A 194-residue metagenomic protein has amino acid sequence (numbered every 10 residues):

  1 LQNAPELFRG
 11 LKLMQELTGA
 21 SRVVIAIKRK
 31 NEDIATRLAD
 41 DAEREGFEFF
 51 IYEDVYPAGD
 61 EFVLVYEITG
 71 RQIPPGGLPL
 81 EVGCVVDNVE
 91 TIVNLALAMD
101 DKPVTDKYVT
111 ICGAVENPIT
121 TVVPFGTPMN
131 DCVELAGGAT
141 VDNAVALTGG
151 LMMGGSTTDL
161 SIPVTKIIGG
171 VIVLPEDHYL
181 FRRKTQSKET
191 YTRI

Functional and structural regions predicted by a protein language model:
L1-L17: Histidine-anchored nucleotide/phosphate-binding helix
N3-A4, M99, V115, S156-T157 (+1 more regions): Solvent-exposed, flexible loop/coil residues
N3-A4, T121-V123, Q186-S187: Surface-exposed flexible segments
E6-G10, R37, D131: Long, highly charged amphipathic alpha-helices
Q15, V133-E134: Residue-level preference for well-ordered alpha-helical positions
A20-M129, L135-D142, G150-L151: Hydrophobic alpha-helical positions that pack around
K107, A139-I194: Ferredoxin-type iron-sulfur electron-transfer modules and their immediate structural context
